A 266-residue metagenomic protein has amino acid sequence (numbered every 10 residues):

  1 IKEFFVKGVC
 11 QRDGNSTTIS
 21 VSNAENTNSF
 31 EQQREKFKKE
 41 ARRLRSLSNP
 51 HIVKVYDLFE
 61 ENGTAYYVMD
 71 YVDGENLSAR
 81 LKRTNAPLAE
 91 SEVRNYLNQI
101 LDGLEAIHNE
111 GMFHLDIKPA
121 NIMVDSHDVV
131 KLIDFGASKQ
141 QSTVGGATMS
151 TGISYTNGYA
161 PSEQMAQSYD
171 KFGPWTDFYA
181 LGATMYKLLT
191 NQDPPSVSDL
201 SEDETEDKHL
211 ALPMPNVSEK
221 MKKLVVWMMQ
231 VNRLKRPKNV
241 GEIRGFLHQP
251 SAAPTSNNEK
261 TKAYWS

Functional and structural regions predicted by a protein language model:
N15-S46: AlphaC helix of the eukaryotic protein kinase fold
L58: Activation-segment/catalytic-loop signature of the eukaryotic protein kinase fold
N62-N76, R80: Conserved short submotifs of the Hanks-type protein kinase catalytic core that shape the nucleotide-binding pocket
Y96-L97: Activation segment signature within eukaryotic-like protein kinase domains
I100-M112: Protein kinase catalytic-loop region centered on the HRD/HxD motif
T148-Q164: Conserved activation segment of eukaryotic-like protein kinases, specifically the C-terminal portion of the activation
N216-V231: Conserved C-terminal C-lobe helix
